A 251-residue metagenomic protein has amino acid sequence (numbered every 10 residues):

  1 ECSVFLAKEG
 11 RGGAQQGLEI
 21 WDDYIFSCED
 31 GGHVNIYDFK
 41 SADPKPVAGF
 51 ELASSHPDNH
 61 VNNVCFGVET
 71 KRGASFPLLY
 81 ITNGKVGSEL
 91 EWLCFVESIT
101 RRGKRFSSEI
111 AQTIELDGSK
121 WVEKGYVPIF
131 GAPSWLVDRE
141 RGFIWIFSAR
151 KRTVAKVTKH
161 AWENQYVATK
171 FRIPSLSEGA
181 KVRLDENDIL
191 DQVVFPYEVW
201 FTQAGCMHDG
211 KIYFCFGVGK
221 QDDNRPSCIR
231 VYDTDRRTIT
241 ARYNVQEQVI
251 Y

Functional and structural regions predicted by a protein language model:
C2-K8, V47-N62, G103-F130, R172-V199 (+1 more regions): Surface-exposed loop and turn segments in beta-propeller and other repeat-based domains that flank or scaffold
S3-H33: Beta-strand-rich domains and repeat architectures in extracellular enzymes and scaffolds, especially beta-propellers
G10-W21, H60-P77, G125-W145, R150-K151 (+2 more regions): Structural signature of eukaryotic scaffold interfaces centered on beta-propeller domains
G32-V34, G84-E89, R150-A155, G219-D223: Short glycine/acidic-enriched loop and turn motifs that connect beta-strands
A42-K85: Blade-loop segments of beta-propeller domains
E89-K104, V157-S177, R225-R237: Beta-propeller blade signature
D191-T240: Loop/turn-rich, solvent-exposed surfaces of beta-rich toroidal or solenoidal domains
